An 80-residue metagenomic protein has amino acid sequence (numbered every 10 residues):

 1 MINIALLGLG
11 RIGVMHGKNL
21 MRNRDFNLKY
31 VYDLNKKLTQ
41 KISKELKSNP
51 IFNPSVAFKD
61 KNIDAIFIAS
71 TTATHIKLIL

Functional and structural regions predicted by a protein language model:
M1-E45: N-terminal Rossmann-like dinucleotide-binding module
S48-L80: Beta-loop-alpha module in the N-terminal Rossmann-like domain of NAD(P)-dependent dehydrogenases, especially those
